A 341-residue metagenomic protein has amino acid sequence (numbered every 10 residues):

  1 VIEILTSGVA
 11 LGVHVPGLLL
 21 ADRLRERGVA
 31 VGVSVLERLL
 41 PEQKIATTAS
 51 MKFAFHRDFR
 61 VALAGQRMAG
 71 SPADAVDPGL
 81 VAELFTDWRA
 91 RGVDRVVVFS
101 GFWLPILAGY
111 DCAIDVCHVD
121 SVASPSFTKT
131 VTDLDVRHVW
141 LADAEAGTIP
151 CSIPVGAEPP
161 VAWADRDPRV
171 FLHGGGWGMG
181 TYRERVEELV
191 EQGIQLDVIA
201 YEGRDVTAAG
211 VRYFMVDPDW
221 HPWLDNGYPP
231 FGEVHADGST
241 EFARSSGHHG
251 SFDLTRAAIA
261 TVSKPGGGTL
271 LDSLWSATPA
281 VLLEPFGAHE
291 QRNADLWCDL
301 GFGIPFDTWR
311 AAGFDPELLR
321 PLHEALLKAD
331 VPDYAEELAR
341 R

Functional and structural regions predicted by a protein language model:
V1-R38: N-terminal subdomain of nucleotide-sugar transferases
L5, H14-P16, D22, A54-L134: Active-site and donor-binding regions of nucleotide-sugar-utilizing enzymes
V15, W177-E188: A conserved mid-protein helix/loop that constitutes part of the nucleotide-sugar donor-binding site
V29-I45, D197-G203: A short beta-strand-loop structural module common to alpha/beta enzyme folds
S121-G180, V198-R204: A nucleotide-sugar donor-handling region in carbohydrate enzymes
R212-V262, G267-L274: Donor nucleotide-activated moiety binding/catalytic core segment of transferases that use nucleotide-activated donors
T269-P316, R320: Catalytic binding pocket for nucleotide-activated donors in carbohydrate/polymer assembly enzymes
P316-R341: C-terminal amphipathic helix plus adjacent low-complexity, charged tail appended to glycosyltransferase catalytic
